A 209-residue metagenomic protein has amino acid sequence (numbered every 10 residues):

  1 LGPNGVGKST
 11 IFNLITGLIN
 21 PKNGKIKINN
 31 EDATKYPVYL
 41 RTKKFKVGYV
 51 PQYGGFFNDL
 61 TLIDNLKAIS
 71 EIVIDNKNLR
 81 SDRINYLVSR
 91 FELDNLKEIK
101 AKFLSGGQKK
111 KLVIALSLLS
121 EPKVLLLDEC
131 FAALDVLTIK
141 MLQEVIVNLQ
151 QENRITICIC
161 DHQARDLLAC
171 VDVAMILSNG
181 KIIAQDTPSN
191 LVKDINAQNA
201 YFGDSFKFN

Functional and structural regions predicted by a protein language model:
T16: Helix-to-loop junction immediately C-terminal to a conserved catalytic motif
G24-D32, T42-F45: Conserved ABC transporter NBD signature motif
Y53, L60-E71: Q-loop/switch helix immediately C-terminal to the Walker
N78-L96, V147: Conserved ABC ATPase "signature" region
K100-L104: Conserved ABC ATPase signature
I114-A115: Hydrophobic anchor residue at the start of the ABC signature
L125-E129: Catalytic Walker B motif of ABC-type/P-loop ATPase nucleotide-binding domains
